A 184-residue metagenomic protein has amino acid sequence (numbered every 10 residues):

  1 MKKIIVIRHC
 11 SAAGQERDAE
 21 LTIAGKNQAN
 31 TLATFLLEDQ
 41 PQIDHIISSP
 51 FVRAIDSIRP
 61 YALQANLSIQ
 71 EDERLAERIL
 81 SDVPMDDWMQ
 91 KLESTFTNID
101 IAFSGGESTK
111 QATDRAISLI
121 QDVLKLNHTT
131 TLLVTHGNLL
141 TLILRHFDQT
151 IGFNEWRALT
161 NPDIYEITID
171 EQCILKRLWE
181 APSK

Functional and structural regions predicted by a protein language model:
K2-E71, G105, K110: Active-site-proximal alpha-helix that buttresses catalytic centers in soluble enzyme cores
I4, N127-N138: Generic beta-sheet signal
A12, L139-L140: Short active-site segment of divalent metal-dependent hydrolases/proteases that encodes the spacing between
E20, L63-I117: Phosphate-handling substructures
E38-Q42, V123-T129: Glycine-rich phosphate-binding loop signature in dinucleotide/nucleotide-binding domains
S49-F51, R74, V134-N138: Short, well-ordered beta-to-alpha junction loops that form the rim of enzyme active sites and present histidine/acidic
P60, L142-H146: Active-site signature of alpha/beta-hydrolase-fold catalytic machinery across serine- and Asp/Cys-nucleophile hydrolases
T150-L178: Domain-level recognition of soluble alpha/beta enzyme cores, biased toward histidine phosphatases/phosphomutases
